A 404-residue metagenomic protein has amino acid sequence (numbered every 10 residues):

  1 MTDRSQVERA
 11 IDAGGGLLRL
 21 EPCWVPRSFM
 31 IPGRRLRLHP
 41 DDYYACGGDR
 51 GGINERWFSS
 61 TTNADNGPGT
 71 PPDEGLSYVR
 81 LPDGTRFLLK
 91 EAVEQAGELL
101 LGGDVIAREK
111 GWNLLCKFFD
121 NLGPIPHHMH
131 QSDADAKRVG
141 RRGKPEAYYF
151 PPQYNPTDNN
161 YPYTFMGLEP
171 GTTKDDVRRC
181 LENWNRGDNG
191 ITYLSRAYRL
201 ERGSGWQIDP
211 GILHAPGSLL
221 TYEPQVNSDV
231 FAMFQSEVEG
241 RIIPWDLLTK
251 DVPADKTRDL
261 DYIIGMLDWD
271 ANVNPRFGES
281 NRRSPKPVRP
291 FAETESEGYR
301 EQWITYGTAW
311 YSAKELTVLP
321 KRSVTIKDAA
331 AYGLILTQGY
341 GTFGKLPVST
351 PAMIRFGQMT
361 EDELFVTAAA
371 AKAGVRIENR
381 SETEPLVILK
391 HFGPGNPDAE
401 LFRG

Functional and structural regions predicted by a protein language model:
M1-D175, V238-E279, A313: Transition-metal
C116, I125, E146-Y149, A197-Y198 (+2 more regions): His/acidic/aromatic-lined binding-pocket segments of jelly-roll/cupin-type domains and related regulatory beta-sandwich
P151-D209: Intrinsically disordered, low-complexity linker/loop segments enriched in Gly/Pro and charged/polar residues
F165-G190, Y222-N272, R380-G404: Double-stranded beta-helix
L194-Q207, T342-I377: Short acidic-glycine-tyrosine-enriched beta hairpin
G211-A215: Short, charged beta-turn/beta-strand-edge "cap" motif at the junction between a beta-strand and an adjacent loop
I263-A331: Functionally critical, mid-to-C-terminal surface segments that flank or help form catalytic/ligand
L336, I377-S381: Asparagine-centered strand-capping/turn motif at beta-strand->loop junctions
